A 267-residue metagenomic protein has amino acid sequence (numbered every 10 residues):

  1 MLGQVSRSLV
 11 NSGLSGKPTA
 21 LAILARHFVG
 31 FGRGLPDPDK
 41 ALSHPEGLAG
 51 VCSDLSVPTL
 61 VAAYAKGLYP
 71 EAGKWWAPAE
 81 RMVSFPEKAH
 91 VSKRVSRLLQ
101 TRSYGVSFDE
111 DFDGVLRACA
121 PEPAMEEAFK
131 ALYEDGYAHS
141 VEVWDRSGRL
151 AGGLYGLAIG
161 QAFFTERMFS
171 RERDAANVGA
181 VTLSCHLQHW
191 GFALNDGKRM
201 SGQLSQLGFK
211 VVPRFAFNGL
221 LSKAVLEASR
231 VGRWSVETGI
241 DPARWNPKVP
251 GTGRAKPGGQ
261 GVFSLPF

Functional and structural regions predicted by a protein language model:
M1-F267: N-acyltransferase acceptor-side catalytic subdomain
